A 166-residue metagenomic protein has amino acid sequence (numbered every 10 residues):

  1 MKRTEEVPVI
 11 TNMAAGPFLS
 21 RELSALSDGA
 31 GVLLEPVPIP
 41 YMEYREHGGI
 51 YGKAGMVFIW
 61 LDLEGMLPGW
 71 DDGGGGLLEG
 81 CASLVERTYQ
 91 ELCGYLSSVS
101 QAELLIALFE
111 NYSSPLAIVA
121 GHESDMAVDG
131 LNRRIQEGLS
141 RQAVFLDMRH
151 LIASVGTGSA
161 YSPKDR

Functional and structural regions predicted by a protein language model:
M1-R166: Extracellular glycan-modifying ectodomains
